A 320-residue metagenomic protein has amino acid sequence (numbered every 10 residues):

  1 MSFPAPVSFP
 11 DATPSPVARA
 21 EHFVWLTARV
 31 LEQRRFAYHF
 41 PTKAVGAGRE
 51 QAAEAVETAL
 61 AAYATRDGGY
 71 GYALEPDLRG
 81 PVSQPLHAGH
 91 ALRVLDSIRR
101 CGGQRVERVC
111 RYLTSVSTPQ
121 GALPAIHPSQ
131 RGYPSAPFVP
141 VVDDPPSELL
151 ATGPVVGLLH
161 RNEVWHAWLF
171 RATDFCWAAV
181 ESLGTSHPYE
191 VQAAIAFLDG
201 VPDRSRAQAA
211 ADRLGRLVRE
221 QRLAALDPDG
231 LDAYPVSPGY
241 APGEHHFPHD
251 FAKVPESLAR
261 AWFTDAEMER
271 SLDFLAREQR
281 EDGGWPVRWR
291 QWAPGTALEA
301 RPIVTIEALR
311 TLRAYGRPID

Functional and structural regions predicted by a protein language model:
M1-D320: Preference for long, amphipathic alpha-helical scaffolds in soluble/luminal domains and all-alpha bundles
